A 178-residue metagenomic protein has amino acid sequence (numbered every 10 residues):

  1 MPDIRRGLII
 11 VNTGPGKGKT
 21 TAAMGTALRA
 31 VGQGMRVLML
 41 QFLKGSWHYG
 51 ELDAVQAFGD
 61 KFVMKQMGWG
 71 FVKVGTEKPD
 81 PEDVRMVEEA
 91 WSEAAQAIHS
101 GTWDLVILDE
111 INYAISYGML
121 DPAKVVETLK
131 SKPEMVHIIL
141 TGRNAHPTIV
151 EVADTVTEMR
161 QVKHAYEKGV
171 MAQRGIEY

Functional and structural regions predicted by a protein language model:
M1-I9: Extreme N-terminal, non-catalytic leader segments that precede Walker-type/kinase nucleotide-binding cores
L8, H137-L140: ASCE RecA-like P-loop NTPase motor cores that couple ATP hydrolysis to mechanical translocation on nucleic acids
L8-H99: Conserved P-loop
G25-T26, L52-V55, D80, L120-K124 (+2 more regions): Short, glycine/charged-enriched secondary-structure capping and boundary segments
R29, A54, T128, T148-I149: Hydrophobic/aromatic ligand-binding patch that stacks against planar heteroaromatic rings of cofactors or nucleotides
L43-W47, G70-F71, N112-Y113, N144-P147 (+1 more regions): Conserved nucleotide-binding/hydrolysis micro-motifs of P-loop NTPases
V74-H137: Phosphate-binding/switch loop-helix module in NTP-utilizing enzymes
R143-Y178: Phosphate-binding/switch region of NTP-binding enzymes
